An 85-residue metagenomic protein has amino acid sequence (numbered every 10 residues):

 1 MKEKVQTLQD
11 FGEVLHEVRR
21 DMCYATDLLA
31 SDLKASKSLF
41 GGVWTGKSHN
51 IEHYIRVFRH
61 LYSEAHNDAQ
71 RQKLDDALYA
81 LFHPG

Functional and structural regions predicted by a protein language model:
M1-M22: A short, Lys/Arg-rich alpha-helix, primarily the initiator
K2-V5, G42, N67-G85: Short, charged recognition helix plus adjacent turn of helix-turn-helix-like nucleic-acid-binding domains
L15, T26, Y54: Helix-turn-helix DNA-binding elements, focusing on the entry/boundary residues of the two helices that contact DNA
D21-Y24, H49, H66: Alpha-helical structural elements of signaling/regulatory helical domains
L28-A30: Short alpha-helical "recognition helix" segments of helix-turn-helix
L33-H49: Recognition helix of helix-turn-helix/homeodomain-like DNA-binding domains that insert into the DNA major groove
I51-Q72: DNA major-groove recognition helix of helix-turn-helix/homeodomain DNA-binding modules
